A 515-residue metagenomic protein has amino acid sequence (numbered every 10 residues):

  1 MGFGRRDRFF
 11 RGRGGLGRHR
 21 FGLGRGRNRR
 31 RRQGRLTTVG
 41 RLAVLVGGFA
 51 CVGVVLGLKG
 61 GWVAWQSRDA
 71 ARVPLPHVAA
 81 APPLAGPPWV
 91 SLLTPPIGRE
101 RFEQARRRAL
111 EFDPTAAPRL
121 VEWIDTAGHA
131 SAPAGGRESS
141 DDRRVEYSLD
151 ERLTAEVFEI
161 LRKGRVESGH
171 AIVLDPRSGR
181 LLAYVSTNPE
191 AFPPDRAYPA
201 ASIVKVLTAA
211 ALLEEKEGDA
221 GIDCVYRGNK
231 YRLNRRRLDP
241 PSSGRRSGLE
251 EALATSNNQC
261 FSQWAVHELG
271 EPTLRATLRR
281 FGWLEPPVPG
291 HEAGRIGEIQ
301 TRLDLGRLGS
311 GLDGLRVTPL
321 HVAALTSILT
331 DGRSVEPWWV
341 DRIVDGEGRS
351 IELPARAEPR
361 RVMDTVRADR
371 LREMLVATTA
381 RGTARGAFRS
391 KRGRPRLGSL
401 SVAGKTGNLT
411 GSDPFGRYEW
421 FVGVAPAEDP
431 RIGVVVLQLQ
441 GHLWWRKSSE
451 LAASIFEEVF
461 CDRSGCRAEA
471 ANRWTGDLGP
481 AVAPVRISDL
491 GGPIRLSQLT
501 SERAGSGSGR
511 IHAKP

Functional and structural regions predicted by a protein language model:
M1-V39: N-terminal Lys/Arg-rich, disordered targeting/topogenic segments
R41-G47, G53-H170, P354-A357, A468-P493: Extracytoplasmic/periplasmic proteins that interact with beta-lactams or build/remodel peptidoglycan
E156-L161, G179, A197-C224, A252 (+3 more regions): Active-site SXXK
L161-P189: A short, well-structured edge-of-sheet supersecondary motif
S168-R177, L207, I222-N234, P240-R295 (+2 more regions): Active-site-adjacent helix/loop patches that line small-molecule binding or acyl-intermediate pockets
P194-I203, P286-G348, R356: Active-site-proximal helix/loop microenvironment of the serine DD-peptidase/beta-lactamase transpeptidase fold
D223-L253, P289-H291, A324-R392, D462-L490 (+1 more regions): Conserved active-site-proximal loop/helix segments of enzymes involved in bacterial cell-wall and related
K391-A427: Short, Gly/Ser/Thr-enriched beta-strand-loop segments that form substrate-interacting elements of hydrolase/peptidase
